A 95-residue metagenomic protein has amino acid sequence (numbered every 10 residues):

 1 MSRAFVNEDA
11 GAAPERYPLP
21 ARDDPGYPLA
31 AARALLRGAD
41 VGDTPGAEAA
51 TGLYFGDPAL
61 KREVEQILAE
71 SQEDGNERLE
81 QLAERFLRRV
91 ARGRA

Functional and structural regions predicted by a protein language model:
M1-E63, D74, R85-A95: Long, non-catalytic architectural segments outside compact domain cores
L79-E80: Solenoid-repeat scaffolds in large eukaryotic assemblies
